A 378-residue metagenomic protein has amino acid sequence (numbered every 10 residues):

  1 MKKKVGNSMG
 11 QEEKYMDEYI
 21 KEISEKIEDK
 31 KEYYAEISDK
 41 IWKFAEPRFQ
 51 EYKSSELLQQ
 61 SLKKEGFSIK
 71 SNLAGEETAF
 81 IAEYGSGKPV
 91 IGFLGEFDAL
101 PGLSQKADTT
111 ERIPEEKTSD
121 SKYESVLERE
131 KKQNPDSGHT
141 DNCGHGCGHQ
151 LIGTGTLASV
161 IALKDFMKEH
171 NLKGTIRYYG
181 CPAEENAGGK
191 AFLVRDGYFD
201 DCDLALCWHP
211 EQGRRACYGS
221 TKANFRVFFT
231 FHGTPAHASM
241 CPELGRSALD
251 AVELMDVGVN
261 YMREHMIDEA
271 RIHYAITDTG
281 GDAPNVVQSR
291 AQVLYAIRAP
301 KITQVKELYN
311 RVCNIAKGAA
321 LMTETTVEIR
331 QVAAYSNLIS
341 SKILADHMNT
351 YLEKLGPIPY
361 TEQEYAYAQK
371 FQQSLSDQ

Functional and structural regions predicted by a protein language model:
K3-K4, E13-H145, Q150-G174: Acidic/His- and Gly-rich active-site-bordering loop/insert found across diverse amide/peptide-bond hydrolases
E46-P47, R177-A183, V332-N337: Conserved short loop/turn motifs at secondary-structure junctions
G75-T78, Q288-R290, R330-A334: Short Gly/Ser/Thr- and Asp/Glu-enriched loop/turn motifs at secondary-structure junctions
T78, L100, T109, I113-G144 (+3 more regions): Histidine/acidic-residue-rich, glycine-tolerant segments that coordinate divalent metal ions
Y84-P89, V286-R290, S340-I343: A short, glycine/Asx- and small/polar-enriched loop/turn that sits immediately N-terminal to a beta-strand
P242-D278, A283-V286, A299-R330, L338-Q378: Acidic-enriched catalytic cores of C-N bond-cleaving enzymes acting on peptides and small amides
